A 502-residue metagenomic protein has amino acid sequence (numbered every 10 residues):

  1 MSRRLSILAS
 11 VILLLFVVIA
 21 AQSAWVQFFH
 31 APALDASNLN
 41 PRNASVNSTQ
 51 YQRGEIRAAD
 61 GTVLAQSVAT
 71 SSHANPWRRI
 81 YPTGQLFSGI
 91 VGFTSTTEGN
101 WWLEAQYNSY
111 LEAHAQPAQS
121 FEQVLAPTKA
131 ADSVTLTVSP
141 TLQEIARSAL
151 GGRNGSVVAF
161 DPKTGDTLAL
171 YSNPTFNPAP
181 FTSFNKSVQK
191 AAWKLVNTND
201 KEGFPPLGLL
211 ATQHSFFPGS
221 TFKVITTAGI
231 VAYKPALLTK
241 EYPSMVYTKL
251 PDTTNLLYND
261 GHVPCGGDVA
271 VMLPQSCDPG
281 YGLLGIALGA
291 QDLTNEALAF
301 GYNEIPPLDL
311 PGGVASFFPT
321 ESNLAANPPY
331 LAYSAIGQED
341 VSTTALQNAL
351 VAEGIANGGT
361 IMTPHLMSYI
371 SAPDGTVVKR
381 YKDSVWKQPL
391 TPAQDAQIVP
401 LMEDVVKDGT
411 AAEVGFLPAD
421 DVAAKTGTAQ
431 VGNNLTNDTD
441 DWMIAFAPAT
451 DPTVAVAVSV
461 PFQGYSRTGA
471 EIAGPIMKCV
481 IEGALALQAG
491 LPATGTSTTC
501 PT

Functional and structural regions predicted by a protein language model:
M1-A191, P205-F217, L237-K240, Q291-A299 (+2 more regions): Periplasmic/cell-envelope proteins involved in peptidoglycan metabolism and beta-lactam response
K163, T167-S220, I225-F462, G469 (+1 more regions): Beta-lactam-recognizing serine transpeptidase/beta-lactamase-like catalytic domain environment
